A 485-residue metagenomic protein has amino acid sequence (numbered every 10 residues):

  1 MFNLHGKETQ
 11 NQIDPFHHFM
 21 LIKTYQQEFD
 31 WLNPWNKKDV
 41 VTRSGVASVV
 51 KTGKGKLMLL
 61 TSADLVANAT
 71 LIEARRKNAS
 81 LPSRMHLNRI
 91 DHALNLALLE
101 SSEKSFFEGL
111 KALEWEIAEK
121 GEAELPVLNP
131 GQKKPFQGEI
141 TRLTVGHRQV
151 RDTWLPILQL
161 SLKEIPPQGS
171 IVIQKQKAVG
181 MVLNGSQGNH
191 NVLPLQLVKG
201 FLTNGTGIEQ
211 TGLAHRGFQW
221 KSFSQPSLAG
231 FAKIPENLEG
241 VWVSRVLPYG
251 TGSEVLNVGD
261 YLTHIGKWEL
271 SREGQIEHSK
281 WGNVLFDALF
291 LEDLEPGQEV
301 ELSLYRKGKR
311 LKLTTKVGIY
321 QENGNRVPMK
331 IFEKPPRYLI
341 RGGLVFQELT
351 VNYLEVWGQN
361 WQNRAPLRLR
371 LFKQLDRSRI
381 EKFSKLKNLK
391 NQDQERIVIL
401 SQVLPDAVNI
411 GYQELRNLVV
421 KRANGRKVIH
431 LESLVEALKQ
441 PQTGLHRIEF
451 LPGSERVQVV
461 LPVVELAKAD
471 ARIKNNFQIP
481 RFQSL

Functional and structural regions predicted by a protein language model:
F2, Q27, N36, G45-S48 (+12 more regions): C-terminal recognition in membrane/secretory proteostasis and scaffolding
G6-N11: Boundary at the C-terminal end of the N-terminal hydrophobic targeting segment
D14-P34, A123-V127: A short, Trp-centered hydrophobic/proline-enriched beta-strand micro-motif
A69-L71, M85, G121-P126, G131-R142 (+2 more regions): Hydrophobic or amphipathic alpha-helical targeting/insertion segments
F106, Q187-V192: Catalytic-center loop of serine/cysteine hydrolases
L113-F136, E333-V345: Short glycine/Trp-rich loop-beta-loop segment that forms part of the substrate-binding cleft
F136-L143, H190-N204, A437-L438: Conserved, short, structured surface segments that act as functional micro-motifs
Q149-T153: Soluble extramembrane regions of membrane proteins in the secretory/endomembrane system
